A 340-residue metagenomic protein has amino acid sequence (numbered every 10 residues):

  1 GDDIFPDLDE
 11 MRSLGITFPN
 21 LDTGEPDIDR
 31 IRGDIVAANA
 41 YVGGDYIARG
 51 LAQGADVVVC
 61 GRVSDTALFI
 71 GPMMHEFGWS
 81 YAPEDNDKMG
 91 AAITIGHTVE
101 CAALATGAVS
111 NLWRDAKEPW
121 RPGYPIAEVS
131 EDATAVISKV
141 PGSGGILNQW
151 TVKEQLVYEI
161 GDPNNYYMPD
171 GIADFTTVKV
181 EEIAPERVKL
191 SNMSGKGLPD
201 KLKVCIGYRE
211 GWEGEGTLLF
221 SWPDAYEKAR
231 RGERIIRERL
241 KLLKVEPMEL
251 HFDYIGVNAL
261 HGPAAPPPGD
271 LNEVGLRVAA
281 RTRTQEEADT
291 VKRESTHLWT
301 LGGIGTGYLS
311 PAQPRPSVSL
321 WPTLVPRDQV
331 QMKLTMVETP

Functional and structural regions predicted by a protein language model:
D3-C60: An acidic, phosphate/nucleotide-engaging active-site surface
E25-I31, Y46, A52-D56, V63-D65 (+6 more regions): Short coil/turn connectors at secondary-structure junctions
N39, R49, D56-V58, G96-H97 (+5 more regions): Structural motif
L51, A55, T98-T106, E131-T134 (+4 more regions): Structural signal for hydrophobic packing residues in well-ordered secondary-structure cores of soluble enzyme domains
R62-L68, T282-Q285: Gly/Ser/Thr-rich loops at beta-strand to alpha-helix junctions that form or flank small-molecule/cofactor-binding
S64-W79: Short Gly/Thr/Asp-enriched flexible loops that form oxyanion-binding sites at enzyme active sites
D87-G197: A conserved active-site cap/scaffold subdomain adjacent to cofactor or substrate pockets
N192-P340: C-terminal non-catalytic interaction/assembly regions of soluble proteins
